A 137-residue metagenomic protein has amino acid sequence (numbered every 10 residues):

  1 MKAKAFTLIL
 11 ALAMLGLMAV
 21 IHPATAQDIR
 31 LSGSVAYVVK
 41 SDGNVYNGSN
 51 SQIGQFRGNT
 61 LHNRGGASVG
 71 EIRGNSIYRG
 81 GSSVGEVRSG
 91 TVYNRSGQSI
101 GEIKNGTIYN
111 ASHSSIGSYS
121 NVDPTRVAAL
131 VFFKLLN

Functional and structural regions predicted by a protein language model:
K2-Q52, G58-N59, A67-S68, G74-N75 (+2 more regions): Long terminal segments
